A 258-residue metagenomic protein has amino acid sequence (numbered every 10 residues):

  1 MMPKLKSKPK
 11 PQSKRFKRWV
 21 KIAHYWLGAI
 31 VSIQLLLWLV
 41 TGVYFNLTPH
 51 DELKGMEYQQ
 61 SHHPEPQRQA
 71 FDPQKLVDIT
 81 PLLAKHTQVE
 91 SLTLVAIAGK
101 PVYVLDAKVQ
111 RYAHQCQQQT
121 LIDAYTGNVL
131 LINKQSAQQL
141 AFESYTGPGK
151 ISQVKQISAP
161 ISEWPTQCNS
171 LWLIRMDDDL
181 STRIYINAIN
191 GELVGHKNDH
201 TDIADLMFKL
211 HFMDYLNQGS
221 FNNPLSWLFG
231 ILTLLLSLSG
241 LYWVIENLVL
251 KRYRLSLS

Functional and structural regions predicted by a protein language model:
M2-S258: Conserved histidines in hydrophobic membrane contexts and catalytic metal-binding motifs
